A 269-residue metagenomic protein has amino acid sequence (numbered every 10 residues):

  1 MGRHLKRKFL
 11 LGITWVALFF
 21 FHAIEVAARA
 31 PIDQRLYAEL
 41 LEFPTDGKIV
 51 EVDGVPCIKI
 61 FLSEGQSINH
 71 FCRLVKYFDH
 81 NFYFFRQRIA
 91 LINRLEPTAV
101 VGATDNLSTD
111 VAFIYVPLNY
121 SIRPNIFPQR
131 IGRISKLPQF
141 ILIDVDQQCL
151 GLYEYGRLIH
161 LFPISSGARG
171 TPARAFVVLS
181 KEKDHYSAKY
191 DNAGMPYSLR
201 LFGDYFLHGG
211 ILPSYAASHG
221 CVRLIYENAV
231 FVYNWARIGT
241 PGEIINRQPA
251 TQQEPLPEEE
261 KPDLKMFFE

Functional and structural regions predicted by a protein language model:
G2-I13: Bacterial N-terminal signal peptides that target proteins for export
G12-F21: Bacterial N-terminal signal peptides
R29-A30, F84, T98, G170-T171 (+1 more regions): Exported/periplasmic cell-wall-interacting domains
I32-V52, F82-Q129: Extracellular LysM carbohydrate-binding repeats and other cell-envelope/extracellular binding modules
L40-Y83: Primarily a LysM-type cell-wall glycan-binding module
V55-C57, F84, T109-V111, K136-P138 (+7 more regions): Extracytoplasmic
N69-R73, Q87-L91, Q148, E227-V230 (+1 more regions): Solvent-exposed, polar/charged alpha-helical surfaces in well-ordered, non-transmembrane soluble domains, broadly
N125-A168: A structural motif detector for short, solvent-exposed N-terminal "entry" segments of globular domains
